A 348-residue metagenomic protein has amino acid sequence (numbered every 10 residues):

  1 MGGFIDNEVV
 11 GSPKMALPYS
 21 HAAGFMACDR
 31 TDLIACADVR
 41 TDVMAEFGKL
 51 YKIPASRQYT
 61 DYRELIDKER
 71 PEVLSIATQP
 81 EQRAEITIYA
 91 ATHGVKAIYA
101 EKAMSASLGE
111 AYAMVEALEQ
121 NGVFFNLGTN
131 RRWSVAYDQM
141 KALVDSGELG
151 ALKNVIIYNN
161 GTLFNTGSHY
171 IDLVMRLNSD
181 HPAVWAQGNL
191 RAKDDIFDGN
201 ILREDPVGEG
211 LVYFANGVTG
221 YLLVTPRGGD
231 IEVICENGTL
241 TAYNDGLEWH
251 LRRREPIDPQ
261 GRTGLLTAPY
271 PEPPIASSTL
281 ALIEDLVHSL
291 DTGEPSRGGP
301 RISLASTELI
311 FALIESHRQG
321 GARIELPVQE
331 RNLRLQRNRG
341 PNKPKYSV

Functional and structural regions predicted by a protein language model:
M1-Y51: N-terminal Rossmann-like dinucleotide-binding module
P18, A22, M44, T87 (+6 more regions): A general structural signal for well-ordered alpha-helical segments in protein cores
R30-T31, S56, K96, N121-F124 (+2 more regions): Short, well-ordered coil/turn segments that N-cap beta-strands
T31, A37, V73-S75, H288-V348: C-terminal helix-rich "cap/oligomerization" subdomain common to oxidoreductases
D42-V43, Y51-L118: Beta-loop-alpha module in the N-terminal Rossmann-like domain of NAD(P)-dependent dehydrogenases, especially those
V73, Y99, M104-S168: A contiguous active-site-proximal alpha/beta segment in oxidoreductase catalytic domains
A151-E232, R301: Rossmann-like dinucleotide-binding domain that binds NAD(P)(H)
A215-A281, G299-P300, L313, V328 (+3 more regions): NAD(P)-dinucleotide binding in Rossmann-like oxidoreductases
